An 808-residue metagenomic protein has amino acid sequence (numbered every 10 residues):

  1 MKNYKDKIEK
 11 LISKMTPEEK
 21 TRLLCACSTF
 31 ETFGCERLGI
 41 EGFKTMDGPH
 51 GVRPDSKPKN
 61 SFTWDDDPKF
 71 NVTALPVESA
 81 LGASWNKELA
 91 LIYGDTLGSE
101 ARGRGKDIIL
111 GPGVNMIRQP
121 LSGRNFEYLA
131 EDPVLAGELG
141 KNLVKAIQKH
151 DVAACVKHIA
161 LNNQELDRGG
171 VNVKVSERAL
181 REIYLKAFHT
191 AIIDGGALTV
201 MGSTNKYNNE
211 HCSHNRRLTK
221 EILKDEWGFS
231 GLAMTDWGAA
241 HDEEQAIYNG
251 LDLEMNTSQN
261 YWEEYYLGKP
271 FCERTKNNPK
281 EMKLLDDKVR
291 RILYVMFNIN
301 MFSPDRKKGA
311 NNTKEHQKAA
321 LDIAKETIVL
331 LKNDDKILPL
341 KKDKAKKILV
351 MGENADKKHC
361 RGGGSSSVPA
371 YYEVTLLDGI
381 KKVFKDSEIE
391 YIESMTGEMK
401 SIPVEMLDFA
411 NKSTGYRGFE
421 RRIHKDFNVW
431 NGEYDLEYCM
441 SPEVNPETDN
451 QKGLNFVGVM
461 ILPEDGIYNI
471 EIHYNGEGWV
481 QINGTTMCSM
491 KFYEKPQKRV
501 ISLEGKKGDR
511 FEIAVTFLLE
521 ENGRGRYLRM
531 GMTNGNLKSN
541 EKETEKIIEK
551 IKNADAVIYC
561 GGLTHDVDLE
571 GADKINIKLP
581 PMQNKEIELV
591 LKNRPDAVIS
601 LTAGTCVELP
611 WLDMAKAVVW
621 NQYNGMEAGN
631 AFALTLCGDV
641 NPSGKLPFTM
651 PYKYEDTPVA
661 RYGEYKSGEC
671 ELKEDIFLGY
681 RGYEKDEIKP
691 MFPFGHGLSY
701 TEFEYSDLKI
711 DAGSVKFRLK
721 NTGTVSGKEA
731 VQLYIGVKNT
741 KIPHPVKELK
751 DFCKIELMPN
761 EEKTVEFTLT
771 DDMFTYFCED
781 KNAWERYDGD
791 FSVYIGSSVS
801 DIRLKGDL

Functional and structural regions predicted by a protein language model:
M1-V799: Glycoside hydrolase catalytic-domain context in secreted enzymes
S800-L808: Short beta-strand elements
